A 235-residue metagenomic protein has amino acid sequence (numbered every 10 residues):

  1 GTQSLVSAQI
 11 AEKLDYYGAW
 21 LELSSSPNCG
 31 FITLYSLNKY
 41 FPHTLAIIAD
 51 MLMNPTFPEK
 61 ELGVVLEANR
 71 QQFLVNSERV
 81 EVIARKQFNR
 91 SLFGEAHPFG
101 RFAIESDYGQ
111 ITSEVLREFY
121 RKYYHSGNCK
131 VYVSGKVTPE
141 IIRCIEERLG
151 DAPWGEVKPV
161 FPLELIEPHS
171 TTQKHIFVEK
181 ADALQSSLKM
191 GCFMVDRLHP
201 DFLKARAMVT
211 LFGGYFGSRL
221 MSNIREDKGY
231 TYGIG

Functional and structural regions predicted by a protein language model:
G1-Y16, N69, F88, M190 (+2 more regions): Active/ligand-binding-proximal structured segments within catalytic/core domains that scaffold catalytic residues
Q9-P159, M194-D196, E226-G235: Charge-rich, well-structured scaffold segments of protease-associated domains
Y123, K180-A181, N223: Short, conserved, surface-exposed binding loops centered on an aromatic residue
N128, V157-S218: His/Glu-based metal-binding/catalytic segments typifying zinc-dependent metallopeptidases
